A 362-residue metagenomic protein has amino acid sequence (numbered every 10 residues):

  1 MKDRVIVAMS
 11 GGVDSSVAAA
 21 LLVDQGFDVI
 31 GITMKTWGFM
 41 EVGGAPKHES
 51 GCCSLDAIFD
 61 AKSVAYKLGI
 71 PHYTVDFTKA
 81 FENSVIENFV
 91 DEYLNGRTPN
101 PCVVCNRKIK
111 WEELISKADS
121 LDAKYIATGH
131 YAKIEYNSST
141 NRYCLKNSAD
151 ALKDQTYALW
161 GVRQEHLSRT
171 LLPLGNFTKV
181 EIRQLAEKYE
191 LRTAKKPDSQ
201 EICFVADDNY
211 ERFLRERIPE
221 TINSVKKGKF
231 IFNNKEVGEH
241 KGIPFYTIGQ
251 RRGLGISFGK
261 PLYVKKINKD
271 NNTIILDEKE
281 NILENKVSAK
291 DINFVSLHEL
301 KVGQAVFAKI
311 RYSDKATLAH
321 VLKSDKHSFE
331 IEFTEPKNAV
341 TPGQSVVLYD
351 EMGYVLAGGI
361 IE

Functional and structural regions predicted by a protein language model:
M1-W160, L171, V180-E181: ATP-dependent adenylation/nucleotidyltransferase module used to activate substrates
A127-I134, S138-E362: AMP-forming adenylation/ATP pyrophosphatase catalytic core
